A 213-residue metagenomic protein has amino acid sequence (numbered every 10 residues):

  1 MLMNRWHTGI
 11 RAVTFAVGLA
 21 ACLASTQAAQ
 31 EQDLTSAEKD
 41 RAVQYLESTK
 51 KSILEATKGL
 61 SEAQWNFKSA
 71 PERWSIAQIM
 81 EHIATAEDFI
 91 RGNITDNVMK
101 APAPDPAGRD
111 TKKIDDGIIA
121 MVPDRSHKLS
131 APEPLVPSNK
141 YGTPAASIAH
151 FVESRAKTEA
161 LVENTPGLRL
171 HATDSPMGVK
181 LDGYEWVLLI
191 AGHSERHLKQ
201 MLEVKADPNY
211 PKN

Functional and structural regions predicted by a protein language model:
L2-F15: Bacterial N-terminal signal peptides that target proteins for export
A12-A24: Bacterial N-terminal signal peptides
A24-Q30: Sec/Tat signal peptide C-region and signal peptidase I cleavage site
Q30-K51: Short N-terminal segments immediately surrounding and downstream of signal-peptide cleavage
S36-V43, Q64-E81, P137-I148, Y184-V187: Second-shell loop/turn segments in exported
A42-Y45, T49, S147-S154, I190-H193: Amphipathic alpha-helix face/heptad-repeat signature
N66-G117, M121, A156, A160-N213: Short, contiguous alpha-helical
D115-R169: Acidic/histidine-rich alpha-helical segments that form the ligand environment of transition-metal centers
